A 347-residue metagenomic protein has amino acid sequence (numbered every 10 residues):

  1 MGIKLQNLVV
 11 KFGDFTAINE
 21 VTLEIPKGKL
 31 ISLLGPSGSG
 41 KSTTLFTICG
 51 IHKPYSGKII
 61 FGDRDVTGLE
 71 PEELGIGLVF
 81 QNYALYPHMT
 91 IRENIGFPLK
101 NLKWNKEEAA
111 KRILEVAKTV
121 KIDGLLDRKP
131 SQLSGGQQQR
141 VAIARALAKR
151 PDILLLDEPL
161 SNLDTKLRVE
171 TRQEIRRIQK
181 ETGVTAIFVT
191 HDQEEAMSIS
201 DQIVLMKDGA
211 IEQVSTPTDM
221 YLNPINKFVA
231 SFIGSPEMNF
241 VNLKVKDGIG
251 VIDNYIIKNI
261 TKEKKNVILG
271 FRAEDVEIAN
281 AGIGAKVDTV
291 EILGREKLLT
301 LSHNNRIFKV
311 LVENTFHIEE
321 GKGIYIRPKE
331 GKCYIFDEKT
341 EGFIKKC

Functional and structural regions predicted by a protein language model:
K4, E24, I60, Y325-R327: ABC ATPase nucleotide-binding domain
L30, P71-Q81, L85-F228: ABC ATPase nucleotide-binding domains
L34-P36: The feature captures the beta-strand-to-loop junction immediately N-terminal to the Walker
S42-L45, V141: ABC ATPase nucleotide-binding domain helices that frame the ATP-binding cleft
C49: Helix-to-loop junction immediately C-terminal to a conserved catalytic motif
G57-D65: Conserved ABC transporter NBD signature motif
P236, I249-C347: Non-catalytic connector elements of ABC transporters
